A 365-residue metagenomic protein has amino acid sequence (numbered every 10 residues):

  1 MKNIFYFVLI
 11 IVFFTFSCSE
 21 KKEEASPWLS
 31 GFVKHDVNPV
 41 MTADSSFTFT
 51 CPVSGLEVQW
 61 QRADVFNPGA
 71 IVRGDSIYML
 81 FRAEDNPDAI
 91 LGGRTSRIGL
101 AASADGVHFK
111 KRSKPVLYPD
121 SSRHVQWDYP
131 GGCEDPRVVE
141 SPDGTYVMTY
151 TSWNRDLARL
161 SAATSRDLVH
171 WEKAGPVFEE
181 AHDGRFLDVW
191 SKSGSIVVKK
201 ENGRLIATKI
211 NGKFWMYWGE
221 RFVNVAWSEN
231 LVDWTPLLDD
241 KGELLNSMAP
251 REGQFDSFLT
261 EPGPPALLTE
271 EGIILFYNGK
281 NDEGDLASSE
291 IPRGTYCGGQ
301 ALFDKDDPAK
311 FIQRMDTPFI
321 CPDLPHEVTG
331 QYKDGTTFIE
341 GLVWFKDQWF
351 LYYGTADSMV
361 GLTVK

Functional and structural regions predicted by a protein language model:
M1-A25: Bacterial Sec-dependent N-terminal signal peptides
C18-G131, V139-F258, L267-Y332, F345-K365: Beta-rich carbohydrate-recognition and catalytic domains
E327-T329, T337-E340: Short glycine-rich, acidic/polar surface loops and turns
